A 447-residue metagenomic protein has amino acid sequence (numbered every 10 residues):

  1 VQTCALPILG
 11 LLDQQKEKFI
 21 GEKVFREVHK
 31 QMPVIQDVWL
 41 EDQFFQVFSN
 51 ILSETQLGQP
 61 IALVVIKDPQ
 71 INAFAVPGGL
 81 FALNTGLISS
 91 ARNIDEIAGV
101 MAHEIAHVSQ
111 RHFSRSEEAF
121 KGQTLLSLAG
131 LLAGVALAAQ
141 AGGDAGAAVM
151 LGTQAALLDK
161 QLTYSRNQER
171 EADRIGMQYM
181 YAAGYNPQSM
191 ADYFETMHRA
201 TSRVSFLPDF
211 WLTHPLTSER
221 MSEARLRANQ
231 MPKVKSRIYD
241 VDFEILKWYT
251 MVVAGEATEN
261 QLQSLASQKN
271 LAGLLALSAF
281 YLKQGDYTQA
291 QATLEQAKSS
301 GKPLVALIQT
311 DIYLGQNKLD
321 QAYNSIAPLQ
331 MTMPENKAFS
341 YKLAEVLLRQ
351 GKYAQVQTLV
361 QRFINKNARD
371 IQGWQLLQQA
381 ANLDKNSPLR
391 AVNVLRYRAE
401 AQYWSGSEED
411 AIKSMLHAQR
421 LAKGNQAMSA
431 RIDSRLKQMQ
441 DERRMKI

Functional and structural regions predicted by a protein language model:
Q2-L6: Short, small-residue-biased leader/transition segments that mark boundaries at the very start of proteins
P7-L11, E22, V34, D42 (+2 more regions): Extracytoplasmic and endomembrane cell-envelope/extracellular-matrix remodeling and assembly machinery
L83, G99-H107, R111, A172: Active-site recognition of the HExxH zinc-binding catalytic motif
D95, I105-G122, Q140: Catalytic Zn2+-binding segment of zinc metalloproteases
L277, Q309, L343, L377-D384 (+3 more regions): Structural register within alpha-helical repeat arrays
Y281, Y313, L347, A381-N382 (+3 more regions): Residue at a conserved register position within TPR or TPR-like alpha-solenoid repeats
Q284, Q316, Q350, D384-N386 (+2 more regions): Structural motif corresponding to the intra-repeat A-B loop/turn of tetratricopeptide repeats
